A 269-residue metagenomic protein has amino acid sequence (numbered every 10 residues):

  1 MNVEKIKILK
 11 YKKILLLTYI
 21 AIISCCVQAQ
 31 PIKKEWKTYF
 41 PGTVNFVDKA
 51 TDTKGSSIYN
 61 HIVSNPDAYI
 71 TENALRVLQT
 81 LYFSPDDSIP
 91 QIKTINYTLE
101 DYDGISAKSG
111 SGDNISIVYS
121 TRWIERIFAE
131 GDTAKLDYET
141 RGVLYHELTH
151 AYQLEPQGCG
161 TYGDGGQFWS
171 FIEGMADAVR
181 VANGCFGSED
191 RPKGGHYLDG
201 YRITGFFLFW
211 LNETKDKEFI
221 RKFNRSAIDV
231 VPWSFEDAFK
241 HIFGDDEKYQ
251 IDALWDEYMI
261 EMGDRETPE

Functional and structural regions predicted by a protein language model:
M1-P31: Bacterial Sec-dependent N-terminal signal peptides
C26-G42, T267-E269: N-terminal low-structure segments adjacent to metalloprotease catalytic domains across cellular compartments
T38-S64: Acidic/histidine-rich, surface-exposed loop or edge segments in extracytoplasmic proteins
S56-D67, I127-E139, T161-G166, K193-Y197 (+1 more regions): Second-shell loop/turn segments in exported
S56-V118: Auxiliary, metal-adjacent structural segments of Zn-dependent hydrolase domains
E100-L144, L148-G158: Active-site scaffold of zinc-dependent metalloenzymes
G163-T204: Post-HExxH zinc-binding segment in Zn-dependent metallohydrolases
T204, L211-E269: Pan-zinc metallopeptidase signature
